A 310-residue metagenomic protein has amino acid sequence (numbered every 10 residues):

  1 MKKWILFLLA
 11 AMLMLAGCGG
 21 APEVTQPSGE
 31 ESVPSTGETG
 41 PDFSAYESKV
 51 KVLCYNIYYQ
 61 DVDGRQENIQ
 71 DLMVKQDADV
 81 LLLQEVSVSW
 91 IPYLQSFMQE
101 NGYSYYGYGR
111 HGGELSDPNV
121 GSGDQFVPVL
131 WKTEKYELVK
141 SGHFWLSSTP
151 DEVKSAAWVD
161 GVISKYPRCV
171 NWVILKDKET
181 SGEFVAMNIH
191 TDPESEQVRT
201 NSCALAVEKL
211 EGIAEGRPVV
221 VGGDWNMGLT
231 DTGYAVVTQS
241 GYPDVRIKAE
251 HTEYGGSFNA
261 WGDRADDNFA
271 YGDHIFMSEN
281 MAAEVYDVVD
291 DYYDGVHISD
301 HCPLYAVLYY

Functional and structural regions predicted by a protein language model:
M1-W4: Positively charged n-region of N-terminal signal peptides that target proteins for export
L8-A16: Bacterial N-terminal signal peptides
L15-E100, R110-Q125, Y310: N-terminal, active-site-proximal structural segment of metallo-dependent hydrolase catalytic domains
Q26, G37-G40, Q197, N201 (+2 more regions): Metal-dependent phosphoester-hydrolase catalytic domains
G40-F43, P167-K176, D294, Y305: Short, surface-exposed beta-strand/loop micro-motifs that present aromatic residues
V50-I57, I69-Q95, L130, V173 (+5 more regions): Active-site beta-strand/loop signature of hydrolases that rely on acidic residues for catalysis
I57-D61, S87-W90, R110-E114, K135-Y136 (+5 more regions): Solvent-exposed loop/turn segments at secondary-structure junctions within structured extracellular/periplasmic domains
V86-E183: Structured beta-strand-rich core segments of catalytic domains in phosphoester-bond hydrolases
